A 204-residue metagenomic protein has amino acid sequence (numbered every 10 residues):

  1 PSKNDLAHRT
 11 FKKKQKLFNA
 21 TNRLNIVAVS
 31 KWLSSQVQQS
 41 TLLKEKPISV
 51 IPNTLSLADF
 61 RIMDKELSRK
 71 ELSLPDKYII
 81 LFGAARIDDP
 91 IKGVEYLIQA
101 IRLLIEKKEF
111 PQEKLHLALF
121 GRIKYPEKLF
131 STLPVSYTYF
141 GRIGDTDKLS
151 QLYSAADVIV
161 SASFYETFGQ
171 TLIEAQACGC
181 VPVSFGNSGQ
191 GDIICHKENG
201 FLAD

Functional and structural regions predicted by a protein language model:
P1-I26, T41-K44: Membrane-proximal helix-turn-helix segments that form the acceptor-binding/catalytic region of lipid-linked
A7, R61-L74: A short helix/loop element that forms part of the nucleotide-sugar donor recognition site in Leloir-type
W32, T54: Carbohydrate-associated surface elements
L74-K92, I98-R102: Conserved donor-binding/catalytic core segment of Leloir-type glycosyltransferases
K114-H116, G121-S150, V158: Nucleotide-activated donor-binding/catalytic signature segment of Leloir-type glycosyltransferases, i.e., the conserved
F164: Aromatic "clamp/platform" in nucleotide-sugar-dependent glycosyltransferases that forms part of the donor/acceptor
V181-S184: Short hydrophobic beta-strand element within catalytic cores of glycosyltransferases and related nucleotide-activated
G186-K197, F201-D204: Short acidic/histidine- and often glycine-rich active-site loop of Leloir-type glycosyltransferases that engages
